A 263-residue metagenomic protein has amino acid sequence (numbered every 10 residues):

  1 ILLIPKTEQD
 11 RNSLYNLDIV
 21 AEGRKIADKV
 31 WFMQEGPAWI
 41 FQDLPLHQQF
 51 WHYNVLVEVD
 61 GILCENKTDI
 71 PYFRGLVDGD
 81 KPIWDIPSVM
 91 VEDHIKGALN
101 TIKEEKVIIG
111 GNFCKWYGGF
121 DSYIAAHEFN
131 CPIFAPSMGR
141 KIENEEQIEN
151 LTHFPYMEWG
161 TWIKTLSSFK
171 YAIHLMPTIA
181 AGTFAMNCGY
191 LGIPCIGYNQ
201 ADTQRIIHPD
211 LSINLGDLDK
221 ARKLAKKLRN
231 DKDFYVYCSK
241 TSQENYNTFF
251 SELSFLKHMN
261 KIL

Functional and structural regions predicted by a protein language model:
I1-F73: Extended catalytic core of nucleotide-activated donor transferases of GT-like folds
D60-R74, D78-K96: Donor nucleotide-sugar binding/catalytic pocket of nucleotide-sugar-dependent glycosyltransferases
E92-Q147, H153-W159: Conserved catalytic-core segment of nucleotide-activated headgroup transferases in glycan assembly
E158-F169, Y190: Short acidic alpha-helix that forms the nucleotide-activated donor recognition element in Leloir-type transferases
I163, A185-L191, Q204: Short alpha-helical segment that forms part of, or immediately flanks, the ligand-binding pocket in carbohydrate-active
S167-A180, I193: Acidic donor-binding loop of glycosyltransferase active sites
P209-D219, K227-K232: Conserved acidic donor-binding segment of nucleotide-sugar-dependent glycosyltransferases
N230-L263: A charged, aromatic-enriched C-terminal amphipathic alpha-helix characteristic of glycosyltransferases across folds
